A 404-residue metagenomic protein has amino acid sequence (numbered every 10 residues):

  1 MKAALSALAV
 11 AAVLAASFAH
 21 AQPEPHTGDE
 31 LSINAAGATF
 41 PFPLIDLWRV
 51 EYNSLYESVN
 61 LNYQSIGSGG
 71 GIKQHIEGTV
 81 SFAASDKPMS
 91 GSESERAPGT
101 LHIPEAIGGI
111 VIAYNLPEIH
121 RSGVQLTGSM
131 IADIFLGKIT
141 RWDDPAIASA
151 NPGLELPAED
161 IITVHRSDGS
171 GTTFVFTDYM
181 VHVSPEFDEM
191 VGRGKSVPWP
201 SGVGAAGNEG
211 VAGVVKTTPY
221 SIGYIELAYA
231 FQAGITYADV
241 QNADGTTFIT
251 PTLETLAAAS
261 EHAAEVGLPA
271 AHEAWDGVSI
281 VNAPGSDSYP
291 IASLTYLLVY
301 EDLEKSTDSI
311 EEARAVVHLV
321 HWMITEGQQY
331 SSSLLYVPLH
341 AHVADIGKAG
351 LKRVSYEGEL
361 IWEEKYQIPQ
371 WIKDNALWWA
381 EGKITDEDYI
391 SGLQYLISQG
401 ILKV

Functional and structural regions predicted by a protein language model:
M1-E24, G382: Secretory targeting signatures
M1-K2, V278-V281, K365-Q367: Hydrophobic alpha-helical segments, principally membrane-spanning helices and signal/leader peptides
A3-S6, A12, D29, V124 (+2 more regions): Intrinsic-disorder/low-complexity peptide segments enriched for small residues
A7-A11, Y56, P369: Low-complexity, intrinsically disordered short peptide segments enriched in small/polar/basic residues
A7-V10, A16, I103, S398 (+1 more regions): Generic detector of low-complexity/intrinsically disordered segments and short hydrophobic N-terminal stretches
A21-W362: Flexible loop/hinge segments at secondary-structure junctions
G358-V404: Acidic, Ser/Pro/Thr-rich low-complexity regulatory regions and the short amphipathic helical interaction modules they
